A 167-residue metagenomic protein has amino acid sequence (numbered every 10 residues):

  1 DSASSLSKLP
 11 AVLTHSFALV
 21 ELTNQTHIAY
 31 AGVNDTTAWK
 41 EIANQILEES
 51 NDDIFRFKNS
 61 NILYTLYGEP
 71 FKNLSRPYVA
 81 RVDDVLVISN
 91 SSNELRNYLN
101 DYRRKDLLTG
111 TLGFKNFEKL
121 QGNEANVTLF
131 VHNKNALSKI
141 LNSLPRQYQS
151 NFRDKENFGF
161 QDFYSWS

Functional and structural regions predicted by a protein language model:
D1-S167: Signature of soluble extracytoplasmic/periplasmic domains of secreted precursors and cell-surface proteins
